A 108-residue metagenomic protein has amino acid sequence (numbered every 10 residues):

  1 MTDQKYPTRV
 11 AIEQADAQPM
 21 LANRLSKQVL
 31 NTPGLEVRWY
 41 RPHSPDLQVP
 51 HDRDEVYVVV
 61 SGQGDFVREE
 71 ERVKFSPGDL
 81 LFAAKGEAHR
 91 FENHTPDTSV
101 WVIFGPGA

Functional and structural regions predicted by a protein language model:
M1-W39, S44-V49: A short, N-terminal "cap"/entry segment at the start of jelly-roll beta-barrel domains of the cupin/DSBH fold
N31-P33, V67-E71, H94: Short strand-coil-strand connectors
G34, R53, D97-T98: A structure-centric signal for secondary-structure junctions around beta-strands
H51-F66: Short, conserved beta-strand element in jelly-roll/cupin
E70-K85: Short acidic-glycine-tyrosine-enriched beta hairpin
K85-A108: Ligand-binding loop in jelly-roll beta-barrel domains
